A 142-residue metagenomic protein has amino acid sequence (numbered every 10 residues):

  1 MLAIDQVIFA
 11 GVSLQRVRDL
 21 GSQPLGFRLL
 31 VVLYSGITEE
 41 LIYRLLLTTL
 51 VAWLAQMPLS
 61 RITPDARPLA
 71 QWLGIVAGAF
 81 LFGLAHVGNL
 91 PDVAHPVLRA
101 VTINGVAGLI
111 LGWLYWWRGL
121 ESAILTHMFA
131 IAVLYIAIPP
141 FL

Functional and structural regions predicted by a protein language model:
M1-L14, I138-P139: Specific transmembrane helices
L14-Q23: Membrane-interfacial helical/loop segments at transmembrane boundaries in membrane proteins
L25-L142: Transmembrane helix-loop-helix hairpins at the membrane interface of multi-pass integral membrane proteins
